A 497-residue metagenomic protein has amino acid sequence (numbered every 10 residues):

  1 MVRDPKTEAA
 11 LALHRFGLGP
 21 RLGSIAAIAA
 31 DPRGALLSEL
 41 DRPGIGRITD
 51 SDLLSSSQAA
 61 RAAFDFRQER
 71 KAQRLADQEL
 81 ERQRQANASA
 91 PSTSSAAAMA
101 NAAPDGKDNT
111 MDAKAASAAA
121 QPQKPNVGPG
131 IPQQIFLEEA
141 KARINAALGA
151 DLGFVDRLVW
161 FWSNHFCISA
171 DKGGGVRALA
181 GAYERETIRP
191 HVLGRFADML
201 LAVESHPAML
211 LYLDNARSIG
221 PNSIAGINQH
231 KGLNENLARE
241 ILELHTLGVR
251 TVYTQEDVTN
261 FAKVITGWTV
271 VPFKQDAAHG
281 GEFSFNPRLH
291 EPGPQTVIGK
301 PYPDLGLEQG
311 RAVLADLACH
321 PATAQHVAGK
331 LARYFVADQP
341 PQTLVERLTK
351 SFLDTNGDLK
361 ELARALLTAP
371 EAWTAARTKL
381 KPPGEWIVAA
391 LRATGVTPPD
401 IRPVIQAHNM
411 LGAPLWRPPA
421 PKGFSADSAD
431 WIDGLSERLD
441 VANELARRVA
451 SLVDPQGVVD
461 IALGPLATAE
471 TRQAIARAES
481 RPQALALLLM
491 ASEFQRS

Functional and structural regions predicted by a protein language model:
V2-K6, A10-S24, D50, S57-Q58 (+3 more regions): Flexible, low-complexity segments enriched for small/polar residues
T7-R15, I131-Q134, R157, H230-N236 (+1 more regions): Short, compositionally biased low-complexity segments
F16, I28, E39-L40, I188 (+3 more regions): A generic structural signal for nonpolar/aromatic side chains embedded in well-ordered alpha-helices
L22-R189, A216, S223: N-terminal accessory alpha/beta regions
A29, L40, V203, L366-L367 (+1 more regions): A general structural motif at alpha-helix termini
N101-N109, A115-N126, E139, R143 (+1 more regions): Active-site substrate-binding loop specific to GH73 endo-beta-N-acetylglucosaminidase modules in bacterial autolysins
